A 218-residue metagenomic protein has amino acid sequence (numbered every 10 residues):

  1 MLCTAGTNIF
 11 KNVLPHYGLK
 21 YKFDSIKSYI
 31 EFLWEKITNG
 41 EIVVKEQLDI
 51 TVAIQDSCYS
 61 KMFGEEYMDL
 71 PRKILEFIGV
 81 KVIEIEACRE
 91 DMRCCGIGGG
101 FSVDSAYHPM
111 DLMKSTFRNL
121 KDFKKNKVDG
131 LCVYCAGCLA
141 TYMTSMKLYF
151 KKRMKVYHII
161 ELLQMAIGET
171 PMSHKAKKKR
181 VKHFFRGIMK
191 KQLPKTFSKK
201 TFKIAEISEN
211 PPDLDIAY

Functional and structural regions predicted by a protein language model:
M1-Y218: Iron-sulfur cluster-binding electron-transfer modules in prokaryotic oxidoreductases
